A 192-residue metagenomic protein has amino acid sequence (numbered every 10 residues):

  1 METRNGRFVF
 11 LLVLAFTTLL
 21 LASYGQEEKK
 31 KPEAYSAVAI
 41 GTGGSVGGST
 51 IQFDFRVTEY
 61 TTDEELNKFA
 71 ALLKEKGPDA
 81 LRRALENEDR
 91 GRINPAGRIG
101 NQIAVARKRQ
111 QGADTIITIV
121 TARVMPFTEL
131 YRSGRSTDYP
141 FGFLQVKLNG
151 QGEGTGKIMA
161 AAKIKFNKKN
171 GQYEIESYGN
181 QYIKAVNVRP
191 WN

Functional and structural regions predicted by a protein language model:
M1, Q26-E27: Intrinsic disorder/low-complexity signal
M1-E2, V57: A general boundary/transition motif marking the beginning of the first structured unit of a protein
E2-F10: Bacterial N-terminal signal peptides that target proteins for export
F10-L19: Bacterial N-terminal signal peptides
A22-S23: C-terminal motif of bacterial Sec signal peptides marking the signal peptidase cleavage site
E27-N192: Long, low-hydrophobicity ectodomains and other hydrophilic envelope-associated domains
